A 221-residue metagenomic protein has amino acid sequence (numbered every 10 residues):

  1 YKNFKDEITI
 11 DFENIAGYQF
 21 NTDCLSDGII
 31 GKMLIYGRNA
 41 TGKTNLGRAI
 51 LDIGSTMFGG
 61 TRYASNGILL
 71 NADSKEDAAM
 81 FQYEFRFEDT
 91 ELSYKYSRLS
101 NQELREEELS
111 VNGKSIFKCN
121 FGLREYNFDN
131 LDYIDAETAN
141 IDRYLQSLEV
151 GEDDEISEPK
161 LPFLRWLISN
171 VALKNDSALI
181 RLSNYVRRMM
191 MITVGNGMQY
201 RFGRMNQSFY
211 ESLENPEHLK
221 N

Functional and structural regions predicted by a protein language model:
Y1-D52: Pre-Walker A-like glycine/lysine-rich segment at the N-terminus of P-loop NTPase domains
Y1-F4, Y94, K220-N221: Short intrinsically disordered, low-complexity coil segments enriched in acidic
K2-F4, R86-T90, N112: Short strand-coil-strand connectors
E7, E91-S93, S115-I116: Short, mixed charged/polar active-site loops that provide acid/base catalysis or chelate metal/phosphate cofactors
L25-I29, A40-T44, S65-N66, G113-S115 (+1 more regions): Short C-terminal domain-edge/linker segments immediately following a structured domain
G28, L34, G47-N101: Conserved P-loop NTP-binding catalytic core
R98-K220: Electropositive, glycine-dotted interaction segments that contact anionic polymers or phosphate-rich ligands
